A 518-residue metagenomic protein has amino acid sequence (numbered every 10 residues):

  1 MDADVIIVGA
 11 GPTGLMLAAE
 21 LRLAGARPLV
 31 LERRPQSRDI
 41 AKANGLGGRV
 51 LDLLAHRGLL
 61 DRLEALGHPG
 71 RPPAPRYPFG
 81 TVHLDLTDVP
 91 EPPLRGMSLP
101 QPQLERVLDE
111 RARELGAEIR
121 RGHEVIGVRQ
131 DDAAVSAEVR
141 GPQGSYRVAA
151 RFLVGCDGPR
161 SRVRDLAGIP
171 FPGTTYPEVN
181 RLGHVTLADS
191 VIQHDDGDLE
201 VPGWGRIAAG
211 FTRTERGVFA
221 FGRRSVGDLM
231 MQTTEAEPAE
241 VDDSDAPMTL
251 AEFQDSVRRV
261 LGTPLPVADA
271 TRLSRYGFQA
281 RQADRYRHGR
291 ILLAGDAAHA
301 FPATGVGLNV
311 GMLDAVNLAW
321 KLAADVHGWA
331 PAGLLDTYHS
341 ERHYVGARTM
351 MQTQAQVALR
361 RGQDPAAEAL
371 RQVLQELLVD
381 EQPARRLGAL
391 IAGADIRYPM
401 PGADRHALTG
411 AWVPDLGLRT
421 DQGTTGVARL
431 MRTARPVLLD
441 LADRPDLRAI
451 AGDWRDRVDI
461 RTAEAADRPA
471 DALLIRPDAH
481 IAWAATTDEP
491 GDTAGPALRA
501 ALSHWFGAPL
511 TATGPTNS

Functional and structural regions predicted by a protein language model:
M1-R371, Q375-L378, A512-S518: Core Rossmann-like FAD-binding/catalytic domain of the broad FAD-dependent monooxygenase superfamily
A18, L438, A479: Hydrophobic, well-ordered secondary-structure elements that form the walls of internal hydrophobic environments
P159-R160, R444, H480: Short glycine-rich anion-binding loops that position phosphate/pyrophosphate groups of nucleotides and phosphorylated
A298, A472-A482: Short, glycine-anchored, charge-dense loop/turn motifs used at functional sites
A324-P436, L441-D443, A449-D453, P469-A470 (+4 more regions): C-terminal helical "tail/cap" subdomain of flavin- and related membrane-associated enzymes
D456-E464: Thiol-based oxidoreductase modules, predominantly thioredoxin-like and allied folds used for disulfide exchange
